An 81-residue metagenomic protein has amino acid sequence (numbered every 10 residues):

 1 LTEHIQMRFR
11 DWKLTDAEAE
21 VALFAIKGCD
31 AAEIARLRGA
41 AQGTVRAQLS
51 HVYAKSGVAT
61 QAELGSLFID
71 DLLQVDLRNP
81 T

Functional and structural regions predicted by a protein language model:
L1, A17, T60-Q61: N-terminal positioning helix adjacent to the helix-turn-helix/winged-helix DNA-binding module
L1-W12, L72-T81: Linker/hinge segments immediately adjacent to helix-turn-helix/homeobox DNA-binding domains
I5, A17-V21: The N-cap/first-turn positions of alpha helices within or immediately adjacent to helix-turn-helix DNA-binding domains
D11, A22-K27, R38: Short alpha-helical segment immediately N-terminal to, or the first helix within, an HTH/HTH-like DNA-binding domain
D11-T15, V58: Alpha-helix boundary/capping and short turn/kink residues
A22-I26, Y53, G65: Hydrophobic residues on short alpha-helical segments
D30-E63: Recognition helix of helix-turn-helix DNA-binding domains
A54-T81: Basic, Lys/Arg-enriched C-terminal extension of HTH/homeodomain DNA-binding domains
